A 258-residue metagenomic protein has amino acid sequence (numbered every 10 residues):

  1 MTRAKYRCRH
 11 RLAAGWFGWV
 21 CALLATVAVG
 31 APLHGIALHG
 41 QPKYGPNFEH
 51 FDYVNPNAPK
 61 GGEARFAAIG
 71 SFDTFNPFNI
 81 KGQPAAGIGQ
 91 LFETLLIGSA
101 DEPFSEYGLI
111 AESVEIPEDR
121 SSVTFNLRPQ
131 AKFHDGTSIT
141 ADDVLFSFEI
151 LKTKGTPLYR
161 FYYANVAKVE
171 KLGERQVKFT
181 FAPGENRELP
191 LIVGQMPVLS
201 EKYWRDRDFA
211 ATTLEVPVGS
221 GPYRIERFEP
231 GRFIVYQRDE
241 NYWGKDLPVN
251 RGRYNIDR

Functional and structural regions predicted by a protein language model:
M1-L12: N-terminal secretory signal peptides that target proteins for export/translocation
G15-V27: Bacterial N-terminal signal peptides
A31-D119, N126, E149, V218: N-terminal lobe/hinge region of extracytoplasmic solute-binding protein
Q41-Y44, Y53, I69-F72, I80 (+10 more regions): Solvent-exposed coil/turn segments that connect beta secondary-structure elements in extracytoplasmic/periplasmic
N57-G61, V114-R120, E170-G173, V216-P217 (+2 more regions): Extracellular/periplasmic catalytic domains that process cell-envelope and extracellular macromolecules
S71, L91-F104, V193-R258: Gly/Pro-rich hinge or "lid" segments in bacterial periplasmic/extracellular proteins
N126, R160-R205, S220-E229: Surface-exposed binding/hinge segments that line and control ligand-binding clefts or catalytic entry sites
